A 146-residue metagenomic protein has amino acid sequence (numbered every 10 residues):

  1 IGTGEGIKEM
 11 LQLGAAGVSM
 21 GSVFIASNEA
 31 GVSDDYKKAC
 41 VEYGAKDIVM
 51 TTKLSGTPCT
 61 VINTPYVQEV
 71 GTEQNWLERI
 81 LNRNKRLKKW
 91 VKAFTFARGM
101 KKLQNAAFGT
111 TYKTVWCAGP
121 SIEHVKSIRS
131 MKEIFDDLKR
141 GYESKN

Functional and structural regions predicted by a protein language model:
G2-N146: Conserved active-site-proximal phosphate/metal-binding subdomains
